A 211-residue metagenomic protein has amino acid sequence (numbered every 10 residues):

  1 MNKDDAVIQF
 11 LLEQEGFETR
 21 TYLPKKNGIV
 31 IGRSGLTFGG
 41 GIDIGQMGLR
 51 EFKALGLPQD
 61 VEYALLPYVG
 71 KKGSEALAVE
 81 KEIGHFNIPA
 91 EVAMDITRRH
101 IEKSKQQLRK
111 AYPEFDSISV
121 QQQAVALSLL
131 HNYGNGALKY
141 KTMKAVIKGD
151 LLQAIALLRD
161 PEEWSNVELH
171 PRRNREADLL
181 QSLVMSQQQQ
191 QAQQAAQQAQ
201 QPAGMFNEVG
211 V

Functional and structural regions predicted by a protein language model:
M1-Q123, L151-A192: Acidic, aromatic-lined catalytic clefts of primarily extracellular/periplasmic carbohydrate-active enzymes that remodel
T19-R20, G134-L138: Short amphipathic alpha-helical segments with coiled-coil-like heptad repeat character
Q107-K110, N132, G136: Amphipathic alpha-helical interaction surfaces
S117-I118, G136-I147: Short conserved catalytic/interaction loops centered on acidic-Pro-aromatic/His motifs
A126-N135, P161: Acidic helix/loop microenvironments that form the catalytic cleft of cell-wall polysaccharide enzymes
L129-N132, K141-A145, L157: Solvent-exposed, amphipathic alpha-helical segments
A195-Q198, P202-V211: Non-Sec secretion/translocation targeting segments of pathogen effectors
